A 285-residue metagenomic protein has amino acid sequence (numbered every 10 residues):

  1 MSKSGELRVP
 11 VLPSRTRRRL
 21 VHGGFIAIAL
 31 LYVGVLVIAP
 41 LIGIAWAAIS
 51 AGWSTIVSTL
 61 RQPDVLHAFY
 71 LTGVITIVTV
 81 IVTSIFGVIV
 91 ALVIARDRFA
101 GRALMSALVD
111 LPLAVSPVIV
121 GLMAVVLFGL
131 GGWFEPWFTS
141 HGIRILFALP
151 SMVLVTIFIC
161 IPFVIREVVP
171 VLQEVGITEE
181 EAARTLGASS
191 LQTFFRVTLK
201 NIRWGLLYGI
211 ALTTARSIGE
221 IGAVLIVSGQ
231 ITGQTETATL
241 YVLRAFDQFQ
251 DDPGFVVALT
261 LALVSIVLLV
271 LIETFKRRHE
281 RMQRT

Functional and structural regions predicted by a protein language model:
S2-K3, L7, G24-I28, V169-R184 (+2 more regions): C-terminal transmembrane helix and the adjacent membrane-cytosol boundary/short C-terminal tail of inner/organellar
R8-V21, I44-I81, V93-D97, R244-D252: Periplasmic/extracellular loop-to-transmembrane helix junction in inner-membrane transport proteins
V9-R15, W53-R61, L66, G101 (+3 more regions): Membrane-interfacial helix termini and adjacent extracytoplasmic/periplasmic loops of multi-pass transporters
V11, T16-R17, I56, V78-V109 (+5 more regions): Transmembrane-helix boundary motif in ABC transporter permease subunits
R19, I56, L60-P63, V224-V270: Interhelical loop and adjacent transmembrane-helix boundary motif in polytopic membrane transport permeases
A27-Y32, I81, L111, F158-G176 (+2 more regions): Transmembrane alpha-helices
V35, Y70, V74-F86, V90 (+6 more regions): Hydrophobic alpha-helical transmembrane segments of multipass integral membrane proteins, especially permease/channel
A114-G121: Transmembrane alpha-helices and adjacent helix-loop boundaries
